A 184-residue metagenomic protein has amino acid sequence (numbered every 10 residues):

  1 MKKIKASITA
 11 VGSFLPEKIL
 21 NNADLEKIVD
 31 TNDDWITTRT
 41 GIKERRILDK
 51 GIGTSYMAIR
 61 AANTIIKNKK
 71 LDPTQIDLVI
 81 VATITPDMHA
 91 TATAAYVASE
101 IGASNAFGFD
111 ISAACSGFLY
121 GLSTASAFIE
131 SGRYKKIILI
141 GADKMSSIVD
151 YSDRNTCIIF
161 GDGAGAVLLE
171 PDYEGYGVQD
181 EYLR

Functional and structural regions predicted by a protein language model:
M1-K50, D153-R184: Condensing-enzyme catalytic core mediating Claisen C-C bond formation in acyl metabolism
I8-A10, I36, I65, V79 (+3 more regions): Buried hydrophobic positions in well-ordered alpha/beta secondary-structure cores of metabolic enzymes
T9, A82, S112, I137-D143 (+2 more regions): Short beta-strand segments
F14, A82-D87, A113-F118, G141-S146 (+1 more regions): Acidic, glycine-rich active-site loops and adjacent beta-strand->loop/helix elements that engage anionic groups
T37-R39, K43-Y56, I84-I137: Conserved catalytic cysteine-centered active-site region of acyl-thioester-dependent Claisen-condensing enzymes
A61-D77: Phosphate/pyrophosphate-binding loops at sites that engage ATP/ADP/AMP, CoA/4′-phosphopantetheine, polyphosphate
K70-Q75, F128, R133, E174-G177: Short loop/turn motifs at secondary-structure junctions
E130-A164: Flexible, glycine-rich active-site loops centered on histidine and acidic residues that chelate a metal or position
